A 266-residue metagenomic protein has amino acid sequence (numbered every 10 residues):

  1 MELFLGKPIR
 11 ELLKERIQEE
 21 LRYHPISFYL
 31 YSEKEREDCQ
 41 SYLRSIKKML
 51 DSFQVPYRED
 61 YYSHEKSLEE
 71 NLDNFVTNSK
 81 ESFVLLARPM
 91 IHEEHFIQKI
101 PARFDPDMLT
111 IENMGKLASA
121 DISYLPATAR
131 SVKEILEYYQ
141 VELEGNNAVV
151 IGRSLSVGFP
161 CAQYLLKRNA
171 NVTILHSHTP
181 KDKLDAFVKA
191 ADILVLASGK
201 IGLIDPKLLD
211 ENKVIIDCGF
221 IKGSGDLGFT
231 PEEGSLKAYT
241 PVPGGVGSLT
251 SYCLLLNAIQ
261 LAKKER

Functional and structural regions predicted by a protein language model:
M1-P25: Positively charged, low-complexity intrinsically disordered leader regions
L3, F83-L143, L184-D185, G202: Anion-binding alpha/beta catalytic cores of soluble intermediary-metabolism enzymes, centered on
P25-K34: Short beta-strand segments enriched in small/hydrophobic residues
E33, E37-R44, I122-L208, N212-V214 (+1 more regions): Glycine-rich phosphate/diphosphate-binding loop of Rossmann-like nucleotide-binding domains
K47-S63, V172-L175: Short beta-strand elements in bilobed, periplasmic/extracellular small-molecule ligand-binding domains
L68-S79: Short, well-structured alpha-helical segments in soluble
S79-Q98, A190-G223: Glycine-rich phosphate-binding loop
F96-P101, D105-T110, M114, G219-E265: Rossmann-fold NAD(P)-binding glycine/threonine-rich loop
